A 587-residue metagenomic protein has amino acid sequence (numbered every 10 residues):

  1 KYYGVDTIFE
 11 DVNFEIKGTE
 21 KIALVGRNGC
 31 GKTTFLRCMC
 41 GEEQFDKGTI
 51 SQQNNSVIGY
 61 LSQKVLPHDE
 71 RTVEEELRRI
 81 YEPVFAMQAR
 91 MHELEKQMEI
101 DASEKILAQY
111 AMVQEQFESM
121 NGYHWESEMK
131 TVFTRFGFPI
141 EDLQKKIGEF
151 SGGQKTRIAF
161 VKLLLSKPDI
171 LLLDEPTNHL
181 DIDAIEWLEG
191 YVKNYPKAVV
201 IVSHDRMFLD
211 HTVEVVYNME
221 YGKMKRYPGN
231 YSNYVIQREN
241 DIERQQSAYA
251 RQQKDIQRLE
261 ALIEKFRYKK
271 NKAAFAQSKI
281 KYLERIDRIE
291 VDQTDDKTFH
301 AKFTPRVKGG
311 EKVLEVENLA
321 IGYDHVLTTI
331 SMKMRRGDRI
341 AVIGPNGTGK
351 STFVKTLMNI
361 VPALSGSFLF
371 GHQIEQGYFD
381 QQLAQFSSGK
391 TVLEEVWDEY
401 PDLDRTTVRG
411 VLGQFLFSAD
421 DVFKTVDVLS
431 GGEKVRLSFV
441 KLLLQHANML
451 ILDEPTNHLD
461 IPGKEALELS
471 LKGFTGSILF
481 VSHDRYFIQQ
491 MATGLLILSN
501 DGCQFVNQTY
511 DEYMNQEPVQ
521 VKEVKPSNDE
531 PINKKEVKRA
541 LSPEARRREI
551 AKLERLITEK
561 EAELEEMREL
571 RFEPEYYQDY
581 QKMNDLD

Functional and structural regions predicted by a protein language model:
K1-Y249, A301-D587: ABC ATP-binding cassette signature C-motif
Q237-L262, F266-I286, E290-D292: Intracellular alpha-helical coupling/juxtamembrane segments of multi-pass membrane proteins
D295-K297: Flexible, solvent-exposed coil segments and beta strand-coil junctions, predominantly the extracellular/periplasmic
